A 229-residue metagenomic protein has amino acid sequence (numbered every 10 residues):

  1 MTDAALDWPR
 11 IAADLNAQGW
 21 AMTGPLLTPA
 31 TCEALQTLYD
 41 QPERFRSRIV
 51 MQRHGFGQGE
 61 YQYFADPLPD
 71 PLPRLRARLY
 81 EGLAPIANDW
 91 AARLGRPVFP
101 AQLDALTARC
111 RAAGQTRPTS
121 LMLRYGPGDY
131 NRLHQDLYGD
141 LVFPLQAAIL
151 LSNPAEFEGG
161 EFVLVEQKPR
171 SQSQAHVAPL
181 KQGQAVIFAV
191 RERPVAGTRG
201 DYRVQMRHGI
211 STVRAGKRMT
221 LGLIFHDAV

Functional and structural regions predicted by a protein language model:
M1-R10: N- or domain-start disorder-to-order transition segments that initiate the globular core
R10-L106: Non-heme Fe(II)/2-oxoglutarate
A65-A77, A108, P127-G128, L141-P144 (+1 more regions): Generic detector of contiguous secondary-structure segments
Q115-D129: A short glycine-rich, His/Asp/Glu-containing loop-to-beta-strand
L121-M122, A147-I149, L221-F225: A structural signal for short, well-ordered beta-strand segments
R124-G126, D140-E156: Short, conserved beta-strand element in jelly-roll/cupin
N131-Y138: Histidine-centered catalytic micro-motifs
F143, F157-V229: Catalytic core of Fe(II)/2-oxoglutarate
